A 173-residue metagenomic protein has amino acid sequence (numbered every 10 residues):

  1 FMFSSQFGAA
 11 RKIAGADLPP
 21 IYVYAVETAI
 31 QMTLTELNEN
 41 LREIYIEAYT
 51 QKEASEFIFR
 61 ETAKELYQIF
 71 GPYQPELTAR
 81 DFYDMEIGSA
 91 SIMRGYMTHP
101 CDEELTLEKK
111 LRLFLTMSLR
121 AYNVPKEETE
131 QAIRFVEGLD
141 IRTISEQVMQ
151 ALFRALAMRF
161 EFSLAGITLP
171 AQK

Functional and structural regions predicted by a protein language model:
M2, Q6, A10, M93-M97 (+1 more regions): Hydrophobic recognition helices of helix-based DNA-binding modules
S4-L41, E47-Q51, F57-K64: Hydrophobic alpha-helical connector segments
L18, Y73-F82, K126-Q131: Short, surface-exposed acidic
Y24-E36, Y83-S91, L139-L152: A broadly tuned preference for mixed-charge, low-complexity surface segments
V26, E47-C101, L105-M117: Amphipathic alpha-helical packing segments from all-alpha helical-bundle domains
L34, N38, I92, M117-P125: Phosphate/oxyanion-binding loops and surfaces in catalytic or ligand/nucleic-acid-binding neighborhoods
R42-E47, E127-Q131: Short, hydrophobic secondary-structure boundary micro-motifs
Q68, P72, D102-K173: C-terminal peripheral helix-coil segments that are non-catalytic and often amphipathic
